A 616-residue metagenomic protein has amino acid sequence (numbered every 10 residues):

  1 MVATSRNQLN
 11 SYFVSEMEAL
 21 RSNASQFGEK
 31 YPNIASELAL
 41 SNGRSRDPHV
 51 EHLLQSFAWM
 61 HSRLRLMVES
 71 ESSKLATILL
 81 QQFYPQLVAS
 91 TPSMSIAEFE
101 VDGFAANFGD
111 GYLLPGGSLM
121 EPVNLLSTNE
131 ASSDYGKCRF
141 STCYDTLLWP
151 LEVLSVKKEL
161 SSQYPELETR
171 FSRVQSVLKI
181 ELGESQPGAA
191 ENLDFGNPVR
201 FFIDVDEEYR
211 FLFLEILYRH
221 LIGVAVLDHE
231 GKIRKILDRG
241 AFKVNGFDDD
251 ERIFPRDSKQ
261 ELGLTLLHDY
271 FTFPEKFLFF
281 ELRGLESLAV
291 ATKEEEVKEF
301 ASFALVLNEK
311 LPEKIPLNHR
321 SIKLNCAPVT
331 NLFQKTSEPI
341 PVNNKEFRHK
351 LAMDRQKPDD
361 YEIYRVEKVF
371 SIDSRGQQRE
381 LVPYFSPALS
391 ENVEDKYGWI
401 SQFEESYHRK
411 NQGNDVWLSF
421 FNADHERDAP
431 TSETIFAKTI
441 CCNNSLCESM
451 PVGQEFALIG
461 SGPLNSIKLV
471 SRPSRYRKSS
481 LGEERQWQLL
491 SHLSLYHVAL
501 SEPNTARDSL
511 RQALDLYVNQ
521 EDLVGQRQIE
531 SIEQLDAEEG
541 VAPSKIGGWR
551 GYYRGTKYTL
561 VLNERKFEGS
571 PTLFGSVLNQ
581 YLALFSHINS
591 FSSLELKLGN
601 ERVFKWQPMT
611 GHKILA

Functional and structural regions predicted by a protein language model:
M1-E230, I236: Extended assembly-interface regions of large multimeric machines
M1-I34, L38-S41, I236-E295, S479-V518: Mixed-charge (acidic/basic) macromolecular-recognition segments
V2, I372-A616: C-terminal domain/tail detector
S5, V88, I96-E100, A106 (+5 more regions): Extended alpha-helical scaffold and adjacent linker segments that couple domains and build interaction/assembly
L53-F57, L79, L217, C326-P328 (+3 more regions): Short, Φ-rich (hydrophobic/aromatic) sequence segments
H61-E69, Q86, S162-G196, N318-R320 (+3 more regions): Extracellular ectodomain segments of secreted/surface proteins
S93-S95, V174-L178, F195-N197, H220 (+3 more regions): Residues at beta-strand starts and edge strands
P187-K396: Short, low-complexity Pro/Thr/Gly
